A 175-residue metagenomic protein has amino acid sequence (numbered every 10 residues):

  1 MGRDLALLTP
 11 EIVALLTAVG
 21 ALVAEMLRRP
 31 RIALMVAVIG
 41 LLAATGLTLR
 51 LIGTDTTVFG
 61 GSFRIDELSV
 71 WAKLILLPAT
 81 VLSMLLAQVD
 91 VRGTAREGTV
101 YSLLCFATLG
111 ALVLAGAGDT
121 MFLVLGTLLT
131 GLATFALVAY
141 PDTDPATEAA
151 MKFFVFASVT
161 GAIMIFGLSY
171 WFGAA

Functional and structural regions predicted by a protein language model:
M1-A175: Alpha-helical transmembrane segments of multi-pass membrane proteins predominantly involved in bioenergetics
